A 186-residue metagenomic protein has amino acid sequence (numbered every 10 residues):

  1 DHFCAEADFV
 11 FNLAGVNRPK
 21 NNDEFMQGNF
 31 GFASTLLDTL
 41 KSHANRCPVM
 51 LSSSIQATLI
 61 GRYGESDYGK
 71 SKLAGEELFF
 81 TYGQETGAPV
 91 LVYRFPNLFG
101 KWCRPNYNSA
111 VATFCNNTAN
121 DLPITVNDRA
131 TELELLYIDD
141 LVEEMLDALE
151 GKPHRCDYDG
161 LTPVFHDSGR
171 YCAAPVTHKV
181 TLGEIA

Functional and structural regions predicted by a protein language model:
H2-F30, T35, T39-H43, Q56-Y63: NAD(P)H-binding glycine-rich loop region in Rossmannoid oxidoreductase-like domains and their noncatalytic homologs
N22, G64-D67, P89-V90, N120 (+1 more regions): His/Asp/Glu-rich metal-coordinating catalytic cores of metallo-dependent phosphodiesterases/hydrolases acting on
M26-F30, E65-L73, R104-N108, L135: Short-chain dehydrogenase/reductase
S34-E76, G83-T86, V90-Y93: Conserved Rossmann-fold NAD(P)-dependent oxidoreductase catalytic core, especially the SDR/UDP-sugar
E65, P96-N106, D128-L136, Y171-H178: Glycine-rich "substrate-gating" loop/helix at the edge of Rossmann-like oxidoreductase active sites
E77-W102, N116, L122-T131, F165-D167: Conserved beta-loop-beta element that borders a ligand/cofactor-binding pocket
N97, T125-V126, H154-E184: A recurrent short beta-strand within the Rossmann-like NAD(P)-dependent oxidoreductase core
P105-T113, A130-G151, D157, T181-E184: Substrate-positioning beta->alpha
